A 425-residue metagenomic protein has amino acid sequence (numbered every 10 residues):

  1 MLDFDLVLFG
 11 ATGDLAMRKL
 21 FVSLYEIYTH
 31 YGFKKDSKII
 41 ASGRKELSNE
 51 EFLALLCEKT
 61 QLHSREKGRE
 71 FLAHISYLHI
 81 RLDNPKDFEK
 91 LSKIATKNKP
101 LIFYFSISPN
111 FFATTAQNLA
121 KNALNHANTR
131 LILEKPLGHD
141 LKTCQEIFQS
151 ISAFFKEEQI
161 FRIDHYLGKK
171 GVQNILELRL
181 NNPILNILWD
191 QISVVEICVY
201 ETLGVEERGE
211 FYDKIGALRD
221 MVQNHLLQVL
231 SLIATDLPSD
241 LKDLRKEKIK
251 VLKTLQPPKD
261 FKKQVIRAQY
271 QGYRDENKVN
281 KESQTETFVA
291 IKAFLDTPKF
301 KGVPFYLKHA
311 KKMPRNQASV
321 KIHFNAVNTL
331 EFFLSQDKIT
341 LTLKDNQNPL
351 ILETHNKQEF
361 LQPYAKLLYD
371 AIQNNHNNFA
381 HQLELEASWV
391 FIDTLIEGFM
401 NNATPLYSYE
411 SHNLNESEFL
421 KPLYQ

Functional and structural regions predicted by a protein language model:
M1-I132, L137-Q425: Secretory/organelle targeting and membrane-embedding segments
